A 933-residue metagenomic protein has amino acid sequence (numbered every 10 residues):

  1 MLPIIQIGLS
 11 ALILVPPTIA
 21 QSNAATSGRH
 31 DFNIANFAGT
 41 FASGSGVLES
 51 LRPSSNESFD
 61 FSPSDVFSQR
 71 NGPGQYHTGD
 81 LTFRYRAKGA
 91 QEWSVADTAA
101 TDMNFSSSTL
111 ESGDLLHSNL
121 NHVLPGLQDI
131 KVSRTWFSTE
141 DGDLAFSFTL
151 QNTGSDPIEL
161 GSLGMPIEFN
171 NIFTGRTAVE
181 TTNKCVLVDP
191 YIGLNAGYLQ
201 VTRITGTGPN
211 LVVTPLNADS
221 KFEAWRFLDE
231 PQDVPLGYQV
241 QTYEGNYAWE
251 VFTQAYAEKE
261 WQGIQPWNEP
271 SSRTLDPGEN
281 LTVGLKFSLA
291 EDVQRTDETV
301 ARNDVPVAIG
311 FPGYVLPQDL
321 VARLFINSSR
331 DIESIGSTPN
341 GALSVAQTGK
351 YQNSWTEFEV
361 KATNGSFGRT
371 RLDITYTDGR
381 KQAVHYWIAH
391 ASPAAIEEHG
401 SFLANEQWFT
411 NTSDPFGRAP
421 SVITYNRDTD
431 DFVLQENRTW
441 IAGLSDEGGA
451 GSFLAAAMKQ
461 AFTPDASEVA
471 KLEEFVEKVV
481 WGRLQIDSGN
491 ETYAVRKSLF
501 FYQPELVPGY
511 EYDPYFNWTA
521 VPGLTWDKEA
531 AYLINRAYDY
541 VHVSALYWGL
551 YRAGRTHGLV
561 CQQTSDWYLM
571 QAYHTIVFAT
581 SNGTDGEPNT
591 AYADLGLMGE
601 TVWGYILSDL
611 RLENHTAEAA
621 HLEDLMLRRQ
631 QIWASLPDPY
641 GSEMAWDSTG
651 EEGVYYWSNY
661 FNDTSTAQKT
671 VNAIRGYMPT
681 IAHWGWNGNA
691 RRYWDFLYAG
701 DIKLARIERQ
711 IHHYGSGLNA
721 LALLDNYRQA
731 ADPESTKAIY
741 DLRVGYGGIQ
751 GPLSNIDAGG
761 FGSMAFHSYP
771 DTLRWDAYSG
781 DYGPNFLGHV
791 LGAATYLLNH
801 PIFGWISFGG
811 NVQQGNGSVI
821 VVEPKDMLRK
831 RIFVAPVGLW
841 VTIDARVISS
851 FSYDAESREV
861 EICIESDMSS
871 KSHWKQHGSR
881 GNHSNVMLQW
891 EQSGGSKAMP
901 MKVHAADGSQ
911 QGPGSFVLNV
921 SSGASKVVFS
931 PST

Functional and structural regions predicted by a protein language model:
M1-A20: Fungal secretory targeting signals
A20-N246, Q254-A255, W261-Q265, E269-R273 (+2 more regions): Beta-strand-rich N-terminal accessory domains
N36, L144-N152, V841-G881, V886-W890 (+2 more regions): Short, well-ordered beta-strand segments enriched in hydrophobic/aromatic residues
F148-L150, G278-E291, Y376, Q892 (+1 more regions): Short, hydrophobic/aromatic-enriched beta-strand segments in well-ordered soluble domains
T174-T177, T299, D304-D319, Q382-R427: Low-complexity, Pro/Ser/Thr- and charge-rich linker/hinge segments at domain boundaries
N327-S401: Extended acidic/polar, glycine-enriched regions that form or flank non-catalytic beta-rich accessory modules
N405-A722: Catalytic cores of extracellular degradative/oxidative enzymes
L627-E652, F661-Y853: Non-catalytic carbohydrate-binding regions of carbohydrate-active enzymes
